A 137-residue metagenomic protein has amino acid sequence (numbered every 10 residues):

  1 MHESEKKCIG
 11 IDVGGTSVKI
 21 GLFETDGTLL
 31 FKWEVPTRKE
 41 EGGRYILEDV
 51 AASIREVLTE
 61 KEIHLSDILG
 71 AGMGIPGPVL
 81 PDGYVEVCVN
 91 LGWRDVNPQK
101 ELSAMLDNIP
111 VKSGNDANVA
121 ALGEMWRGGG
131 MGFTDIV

Functional and structural regions predicted by a protein language model:
M1-E3, G128: Short, positively charged
E3, E62-I68: Short helix-terminating capping/connector loops at secondary-structure junctions
E3-A52, Y84-E86: Short glycine-rich, Thr/Ser-proximal phosphate-binding strand/loop in the N-terminal lobe of ATP-dependent enzymes
K7, T134-V137: Short acidic donor-binding loop at the edge of a beta-strand
L22, G74-I75: Short, flexible segments with low predicted structural confidence
P36, L58-K61, C88: Short, flexible active-site loop motifs that bind/organize anionic cofactors or intermediates
G43-A51, S66-A71, G77-D135: Glycine-rich phosphate-binding loop and adjoining helix at the ATP-binding site of ATP-dependent phosphoryl-transfer
V50-E60: Alpha-helical scaffold within the catalytic cores of cyclic-nucleotide enzymes
